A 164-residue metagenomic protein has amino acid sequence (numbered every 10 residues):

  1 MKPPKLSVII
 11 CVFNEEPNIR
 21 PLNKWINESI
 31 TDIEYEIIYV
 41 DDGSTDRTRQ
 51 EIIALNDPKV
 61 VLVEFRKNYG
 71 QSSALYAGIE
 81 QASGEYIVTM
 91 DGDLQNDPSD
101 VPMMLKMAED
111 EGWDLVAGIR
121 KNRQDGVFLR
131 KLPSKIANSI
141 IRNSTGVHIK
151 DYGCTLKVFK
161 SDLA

Functional and structural regions predicted by a protein language model:
M1-E28: N-proximal low-complexity "stem/linker" segments adjacent to membrane-targeting elements
E15-N18, S44, Q71, D97: Donor nucleotide-sugar binding loop of glycosyltransferases
N23, E34-S44, V63-E64: Short beta-strand/loop segment that forms part of the nucleotide-sugar
W25, R47, E51-A54, A77 (+1 more regions): Alpha-helical transmission elements in cytosolic ATPase-linked domains
D41-Q50, L94: A conserved acidic beta->alpha catalytic loop
F65-K67, Q71-Q81, Y86, P98-A164: Acceptor/aglycone-binding surface of glycosyltransferases and processive sugar-polymer synthases
